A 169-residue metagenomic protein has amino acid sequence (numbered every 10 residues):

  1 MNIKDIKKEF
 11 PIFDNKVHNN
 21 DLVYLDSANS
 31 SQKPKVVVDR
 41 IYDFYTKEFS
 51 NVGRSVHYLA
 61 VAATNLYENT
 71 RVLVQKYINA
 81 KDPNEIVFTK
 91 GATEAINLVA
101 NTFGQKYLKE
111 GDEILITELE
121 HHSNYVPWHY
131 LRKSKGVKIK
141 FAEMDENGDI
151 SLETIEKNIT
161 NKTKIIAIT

Functional and structural regions predicted by a protein language model:
M1-T169: Pyridoxal 5′-phosphate
